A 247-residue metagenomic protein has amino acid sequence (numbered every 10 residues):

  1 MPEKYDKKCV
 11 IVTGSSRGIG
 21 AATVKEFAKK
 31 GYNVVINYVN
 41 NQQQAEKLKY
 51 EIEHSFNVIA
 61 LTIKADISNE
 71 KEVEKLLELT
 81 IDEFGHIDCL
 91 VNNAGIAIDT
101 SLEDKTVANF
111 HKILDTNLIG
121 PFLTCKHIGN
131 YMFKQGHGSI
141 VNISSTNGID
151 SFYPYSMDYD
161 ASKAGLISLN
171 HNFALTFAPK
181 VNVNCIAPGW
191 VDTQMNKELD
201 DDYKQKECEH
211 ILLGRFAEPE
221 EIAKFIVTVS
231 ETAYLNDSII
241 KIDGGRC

Functional and structural regions predicted by a protein language model:
S16-R17: Conserved glycine-rich cofactor-binding loop
K30-K47: Conserved glycine-rich Rossmann-like NAD(P)H-binding loop of the short-chain dehydrogenase/reductase
S101-L102, N109-L114, N196, Y203 (+1 more regions): Substrate-binding pocket helix/loop in short-chain dehydrogenase/reductase
C125, S162, N170: Active-site helix of classical SDR
N130, H171-P179: Alpha-helical segment proximal to the catalytic Tyr-Lys
S145: Residue(s) in the substrate-gating loop at a strand-loop-helix junction that position the organic substrate next
R215-I242: C-terminal substrate-recognition "lid" of short-chain dehydrogenase/reductases
